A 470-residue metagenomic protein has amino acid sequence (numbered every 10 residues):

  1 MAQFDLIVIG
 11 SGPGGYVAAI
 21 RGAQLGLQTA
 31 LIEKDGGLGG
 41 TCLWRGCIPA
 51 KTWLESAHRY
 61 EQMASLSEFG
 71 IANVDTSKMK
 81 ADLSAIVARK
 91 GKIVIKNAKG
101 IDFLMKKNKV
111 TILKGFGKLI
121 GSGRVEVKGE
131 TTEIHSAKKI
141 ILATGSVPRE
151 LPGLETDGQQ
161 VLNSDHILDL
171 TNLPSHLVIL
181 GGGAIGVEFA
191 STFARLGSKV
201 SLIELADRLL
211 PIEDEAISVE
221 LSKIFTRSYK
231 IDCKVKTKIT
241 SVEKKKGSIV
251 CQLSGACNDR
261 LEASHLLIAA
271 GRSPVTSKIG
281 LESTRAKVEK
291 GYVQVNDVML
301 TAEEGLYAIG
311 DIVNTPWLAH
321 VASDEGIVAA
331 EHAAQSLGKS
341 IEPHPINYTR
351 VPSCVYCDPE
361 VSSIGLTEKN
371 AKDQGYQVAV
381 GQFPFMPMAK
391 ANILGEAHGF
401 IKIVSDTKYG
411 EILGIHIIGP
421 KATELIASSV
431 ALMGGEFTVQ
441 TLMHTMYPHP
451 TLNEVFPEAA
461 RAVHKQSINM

Functional and structural regions predicted by a protein language model:
M1-G12, L173-G183: Beta1/beta-strand and adjacent pyrophosphate-binding region of the FAD-binding site in flavoprotein oxidoreductases
A2-F4, I20-L27, E33-L173, A206-L210 (+6 more regions): Glycine-rich flavin
I7-D35, I48, W53-R59, V351 (+1 more regions): Flexible, glycine-rich terminal cap/loop adjacent to redox cofactors in electron-transfer oxidoreductases
I7-I9, G117, H135-G145, I179-L180 (+4 more regions): Short hydrophobic core segments
G14-R21, V161, I185-F189, R195 (+2 more regions): Short glycine/serine/threonine-rich phosphate/pyrophosphate-binding segments that cradle anionic phosphate groups
C47, T144-K199, I203, C233 (+2 more regions): Glycine-rich dinucleotide-binding loop and its adjacent helix/turn
K114, V295-D297, D406-T407: Short, acidic, Ser/Thr-enriched surface-loop or helix-capping motifs
D157-P174, R260-S340: FAD-site-proximal beta/loop scaffold in flavoenzymes
